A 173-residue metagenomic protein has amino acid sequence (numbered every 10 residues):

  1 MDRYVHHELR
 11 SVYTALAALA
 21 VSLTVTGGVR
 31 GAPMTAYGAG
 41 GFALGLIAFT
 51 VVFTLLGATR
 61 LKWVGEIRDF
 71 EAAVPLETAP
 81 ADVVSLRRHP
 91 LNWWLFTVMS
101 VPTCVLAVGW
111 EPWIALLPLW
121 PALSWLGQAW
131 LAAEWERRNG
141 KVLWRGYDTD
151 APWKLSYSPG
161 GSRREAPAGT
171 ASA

Functional and structural regions predicted by a protein language model:
M1-A39: N-terminal signal-anchor transmembrane alpha-helix
M1-H6, W135-A173: Cytosolic/matrix-facing juxtamembrane and C-terminal tails of multi-pass cellular membrane proteins
E8-L19, V84-F96: Select subsegments of transmembrane alpha-helices in polytopic membrane proteins, especially boundary-proximal
T24-V25, Y37, G41, P90-L123: Alpha-helical transmembrane segments and their membrane-interface junctions in multi-pass membrane proteins
T26-K62, L126-A129: Hydrophobic alpha-helical membrane-embedded segments
L55-I67, A133-G146: A cytosolic-side transmembrane-helix exit/cap motif
R68-N92: Short membrane-interface loop/juxtamembrane segments of multi-pass integral membrane proteins
A115-L143: Membrane-interacting alpha-helical segments
